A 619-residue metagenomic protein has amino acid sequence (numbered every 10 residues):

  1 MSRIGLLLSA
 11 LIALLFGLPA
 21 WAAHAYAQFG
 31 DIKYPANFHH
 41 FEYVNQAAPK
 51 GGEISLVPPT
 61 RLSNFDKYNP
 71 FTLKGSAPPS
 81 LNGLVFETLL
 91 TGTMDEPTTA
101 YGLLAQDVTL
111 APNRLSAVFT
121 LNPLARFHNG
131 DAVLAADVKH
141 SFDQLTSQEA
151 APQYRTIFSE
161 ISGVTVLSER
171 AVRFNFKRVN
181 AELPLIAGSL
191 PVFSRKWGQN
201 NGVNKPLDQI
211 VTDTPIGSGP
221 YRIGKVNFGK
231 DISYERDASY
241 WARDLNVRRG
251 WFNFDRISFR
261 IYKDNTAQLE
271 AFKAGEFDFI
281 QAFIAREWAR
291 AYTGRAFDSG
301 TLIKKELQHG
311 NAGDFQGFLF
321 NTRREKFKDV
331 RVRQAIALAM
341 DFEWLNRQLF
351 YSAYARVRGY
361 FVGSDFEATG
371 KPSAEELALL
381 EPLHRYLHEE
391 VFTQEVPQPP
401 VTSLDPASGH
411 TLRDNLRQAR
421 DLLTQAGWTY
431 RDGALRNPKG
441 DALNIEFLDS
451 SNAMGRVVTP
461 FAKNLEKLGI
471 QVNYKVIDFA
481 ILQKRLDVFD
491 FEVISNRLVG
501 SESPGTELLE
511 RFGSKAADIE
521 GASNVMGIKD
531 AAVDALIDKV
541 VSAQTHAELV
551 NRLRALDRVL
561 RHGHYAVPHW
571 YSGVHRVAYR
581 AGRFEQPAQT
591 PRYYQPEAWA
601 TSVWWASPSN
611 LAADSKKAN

Functional and structural regions predicted by a protein language model:
L8, T120, R155-N201, S218-N227 (+2 more regions): Surface-exposed binding/hinge segments that line and control ligand-binding clefts or catalytic entry sites
A23-P112, H140-D143, I216: N-terminal lobe/hinge region of extracytoplasmic solute-binding protein
A25, P58-T60, S80, N227-I232 (+5 more regions): Detector for C-terminal structural segments
V44-P49, T72-S80, D107-A151, L167 (+4 more regions): Aromatic- and charge-enriched surface segment that lines or borders ligand/interaction sites
G75, L81-E96, G188-W251, D255-S258 (+4 more regions): Gly/Pro-rich hinge or "lid" segments in bacterial periplasmic/extracellular proteins
G102-Q106, H128, V133, N175-R195 (+4 more regions): Aromatic-rich, solvent-exposed beta-strand/loop patch
N122, Q209, A242-Y292, Q334 (+4 more regions): Ligand-site clamp/hinge motif
G163-V166, G224-E235, R260-R324, R331-A335 (+3 more regions): Extracellular/periplasmic solute-recognition and catalytic clefts
